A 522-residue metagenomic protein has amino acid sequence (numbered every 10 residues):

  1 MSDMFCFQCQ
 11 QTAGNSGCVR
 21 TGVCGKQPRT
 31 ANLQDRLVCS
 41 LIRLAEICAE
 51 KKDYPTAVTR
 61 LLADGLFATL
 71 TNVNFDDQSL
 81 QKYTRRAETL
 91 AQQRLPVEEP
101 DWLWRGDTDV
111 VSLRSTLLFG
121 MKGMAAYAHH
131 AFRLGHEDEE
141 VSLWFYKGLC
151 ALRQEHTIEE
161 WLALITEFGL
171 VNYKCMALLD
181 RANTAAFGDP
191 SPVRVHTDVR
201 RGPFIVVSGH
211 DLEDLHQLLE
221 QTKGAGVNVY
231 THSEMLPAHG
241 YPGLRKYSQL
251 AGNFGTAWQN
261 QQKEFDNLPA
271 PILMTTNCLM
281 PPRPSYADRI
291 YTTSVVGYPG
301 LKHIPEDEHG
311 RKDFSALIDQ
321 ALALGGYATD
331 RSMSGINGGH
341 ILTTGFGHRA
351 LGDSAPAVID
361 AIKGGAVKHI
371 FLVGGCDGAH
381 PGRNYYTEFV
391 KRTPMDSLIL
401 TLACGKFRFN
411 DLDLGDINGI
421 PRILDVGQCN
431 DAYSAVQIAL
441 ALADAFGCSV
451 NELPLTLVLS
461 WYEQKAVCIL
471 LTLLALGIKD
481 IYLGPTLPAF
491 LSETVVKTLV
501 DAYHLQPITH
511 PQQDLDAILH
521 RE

Functional and structural regions predicted by a protein language model:
S2-G202, V206, G226, S233-L236 (+1 more regions): Long, compositionally biased, glycine/small-hydrophobic-enriched stretches that function as flexible linkers, tethers
S2-V19, K26-T30, Q34, R43 (+1 more regions): Anaerobic metallocofactor- and corrinoid-dependent redox/one-carbon enzyme cores, especially those from methanogenesis
